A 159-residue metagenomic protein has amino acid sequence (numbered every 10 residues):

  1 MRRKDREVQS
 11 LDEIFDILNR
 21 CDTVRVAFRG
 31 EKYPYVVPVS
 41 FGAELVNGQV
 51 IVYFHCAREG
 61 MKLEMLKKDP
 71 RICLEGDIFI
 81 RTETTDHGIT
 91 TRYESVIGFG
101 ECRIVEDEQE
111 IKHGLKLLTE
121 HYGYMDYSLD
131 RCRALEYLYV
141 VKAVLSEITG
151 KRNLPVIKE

Functional and structural regions predicted by a protein language model:
M1-R20: Extreme N-terminal tail/first-helix region
R2-R3, F79-E159: Charged, gly/pro-rich active-site loop segments
V8-Q9, R20-R25, G123-D126: Short Pro/Gly-enriched beta-strand edge/turn motifs at strand-loop
I17-L18, M65-L66, L118: A generic structural signal for nonpolar/aromatic side chains embedded in well-ordered alpha-helices
C21-R58: Short beta-strand segments
V26, I72-G76: Short conserved beta-strand and strand-loop elements enriched in small hydrophobics with frequent Asp/Gly
V50-I72: Compact nucleic-acid interaction/catalytic patches
R58-E59, I78-I80: Short, acidic/turn-prone active-site loops that include or flank metal/cofactor- and phosphate-binding residues
